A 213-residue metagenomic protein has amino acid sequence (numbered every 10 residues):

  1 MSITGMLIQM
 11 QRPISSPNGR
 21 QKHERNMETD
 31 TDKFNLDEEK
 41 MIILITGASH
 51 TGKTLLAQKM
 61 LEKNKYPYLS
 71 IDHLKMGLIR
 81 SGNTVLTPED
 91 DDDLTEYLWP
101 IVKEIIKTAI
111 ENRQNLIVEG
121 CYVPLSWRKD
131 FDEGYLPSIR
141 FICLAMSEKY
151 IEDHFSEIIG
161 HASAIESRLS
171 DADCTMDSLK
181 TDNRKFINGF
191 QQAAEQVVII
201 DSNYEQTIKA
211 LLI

Functional and structural regions predicted by a protein language model:
T29, R184-I213: NTP-dependent small-molecule kinase module
D32-K40: Phosphate-binding P-loop
I45: Hydrophobic anchor at the beta1->P-loop junction of P-loop NTPases
S49: The conserved Walker
G52: Conserved glycine(s) of the Walker
Q58-I101: Conserved substrate/cofactor phosphate-moiety recognition/catalytic segment in nucleotide-dependent phosphotransferases
L94-L136, C143: Glycine-rich phosphate-binding loop used to anchor ATP phosphates in small-molecule kinases, encompassing both
I139-R184: A glycine- and Lys/Arg-enriched "phosphate-lid" helix/loop adjacent to the NTP-binding pocket of small-molecule kinases
